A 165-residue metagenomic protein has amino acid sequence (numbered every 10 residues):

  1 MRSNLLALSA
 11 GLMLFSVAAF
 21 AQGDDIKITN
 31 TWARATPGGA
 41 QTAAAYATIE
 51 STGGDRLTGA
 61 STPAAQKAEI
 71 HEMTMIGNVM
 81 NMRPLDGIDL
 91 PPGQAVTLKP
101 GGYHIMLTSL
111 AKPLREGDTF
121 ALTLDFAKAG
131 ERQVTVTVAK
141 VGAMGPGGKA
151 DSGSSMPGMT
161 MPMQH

Functional and structural regions predicted by a protein language model:
M1-L8: Bacterial N-terminal signal peptides that target proteins for export
L5, A19-A21: Short, surface-exposed loop and linker segments with low hydrophobicity and enrichment for Pro/Ser/Thr
G11-A18: N-terminal signal peptide c-region/cleavage motif recognized by signal peptidases
G23-H165: Compact, glycine-rich, soluble single-domain proteins
